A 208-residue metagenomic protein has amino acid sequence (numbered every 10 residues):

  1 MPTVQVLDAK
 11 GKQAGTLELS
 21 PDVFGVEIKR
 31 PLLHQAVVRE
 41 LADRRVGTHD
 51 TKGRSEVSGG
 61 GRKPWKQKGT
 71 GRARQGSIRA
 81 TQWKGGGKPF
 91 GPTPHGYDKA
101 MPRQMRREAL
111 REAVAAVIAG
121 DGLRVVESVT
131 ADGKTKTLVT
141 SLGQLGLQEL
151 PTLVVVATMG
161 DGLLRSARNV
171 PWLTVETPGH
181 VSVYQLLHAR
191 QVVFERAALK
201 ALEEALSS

Functional and structural regions predicted by a protein language model:
M1-V46, G91-S208: Extended polybasic, low-complexity segments that bind anionic RNA or targeting/receptor surfaces
G47-T51: A short, aromatic/hydrophobic, helix- or strand-capping loop or linear motif that either lines the entrance/gate
K52-G91: Glycine/serine-rich anion-binding loops at beta->alpha junctions that coordinate negatively charged ligand groups
